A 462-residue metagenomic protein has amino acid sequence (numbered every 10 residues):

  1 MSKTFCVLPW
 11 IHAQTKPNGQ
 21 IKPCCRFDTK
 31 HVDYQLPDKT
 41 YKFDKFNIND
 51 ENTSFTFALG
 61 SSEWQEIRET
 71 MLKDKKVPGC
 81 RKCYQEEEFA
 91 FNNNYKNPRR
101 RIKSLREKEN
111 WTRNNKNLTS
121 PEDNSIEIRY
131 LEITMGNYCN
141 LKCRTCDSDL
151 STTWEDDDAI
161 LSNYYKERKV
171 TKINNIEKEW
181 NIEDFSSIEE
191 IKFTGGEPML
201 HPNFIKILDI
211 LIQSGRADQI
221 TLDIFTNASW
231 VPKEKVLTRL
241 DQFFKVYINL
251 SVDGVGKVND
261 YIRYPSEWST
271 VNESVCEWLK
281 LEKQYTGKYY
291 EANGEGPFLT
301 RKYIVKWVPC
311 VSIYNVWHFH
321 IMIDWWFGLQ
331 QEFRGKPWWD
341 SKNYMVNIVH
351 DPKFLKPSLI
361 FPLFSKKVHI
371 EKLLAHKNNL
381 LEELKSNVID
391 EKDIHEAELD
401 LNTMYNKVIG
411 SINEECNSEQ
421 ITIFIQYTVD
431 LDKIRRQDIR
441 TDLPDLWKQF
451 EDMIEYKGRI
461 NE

Functional and structural regions predicted by a protein language model:
M1-T15, N49-E132, T153, A159 (+3 more regions): N-terminal [4Fe-4S]-dependent radical SAM core
N18-I21: Hydrophobic "anchor" residues
R26-C83, L281-I304, R334, P357 (+2 more regions): C-terminal accessory region of radical SAM enzymes
G79, E87, Y138-K142, D147-L150: Short pre-active-site segment immediately N-terminal to redox-active cysteine/selenocysteine motifs in thiol-based
I126-Y138, D149-N175, S186-P202, S214-P232 (+3 more regions): Core AdoMet radical
W180-I182, I210-A217, L237-D241, L279-T300 (+1 more regions): Alpha-helix termini
I205-L208, K233-L240, H318-H320: Distinct, well-ordered alpha-helical segments
I313-L329: Catalytic cores of alpha/beta
